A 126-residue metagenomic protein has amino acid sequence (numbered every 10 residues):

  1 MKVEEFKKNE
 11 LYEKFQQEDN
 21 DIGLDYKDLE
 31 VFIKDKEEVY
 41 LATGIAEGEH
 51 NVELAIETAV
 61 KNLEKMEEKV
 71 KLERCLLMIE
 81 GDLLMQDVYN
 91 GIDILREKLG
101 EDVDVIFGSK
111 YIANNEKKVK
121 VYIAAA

Functional and structural regions predicted by a protein language model:
M1-A126: Tubulin/FtsZ superfamily GTPase core signature
